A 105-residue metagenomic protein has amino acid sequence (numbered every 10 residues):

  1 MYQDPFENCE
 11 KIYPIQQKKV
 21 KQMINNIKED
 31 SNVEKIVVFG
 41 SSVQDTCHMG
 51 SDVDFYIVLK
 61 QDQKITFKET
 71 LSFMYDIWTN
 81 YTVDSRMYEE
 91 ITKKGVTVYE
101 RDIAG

Functional and structural regions predicted by a protein language model:
M1-V37, V43-G50, V58-G105: Catalytic core of pol beta-like nucleotidyltransferases
